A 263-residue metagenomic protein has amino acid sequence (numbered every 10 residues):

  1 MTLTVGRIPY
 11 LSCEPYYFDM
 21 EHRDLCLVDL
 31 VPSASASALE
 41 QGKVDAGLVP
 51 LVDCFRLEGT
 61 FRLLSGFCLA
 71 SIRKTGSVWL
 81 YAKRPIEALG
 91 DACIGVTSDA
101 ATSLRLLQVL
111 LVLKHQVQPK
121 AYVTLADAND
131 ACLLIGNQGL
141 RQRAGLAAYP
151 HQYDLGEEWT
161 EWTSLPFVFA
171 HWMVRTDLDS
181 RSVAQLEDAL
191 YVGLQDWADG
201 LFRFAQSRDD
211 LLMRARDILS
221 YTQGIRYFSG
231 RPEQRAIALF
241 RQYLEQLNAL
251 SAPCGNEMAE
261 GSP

Functional and structural regions predicted by a protein language model:
M1-M20, L30, T75-D130, N137-Q138 (+1 more regions): Bilobed "Venus flytrap"/periplasmic-binding protein-like clamshell domains and structurally analogous long
I8-S12, V31-S33, K43-T60, S65-F67 (+2 more regions): Beta->alpha turn/N-cap motifs
D24-S35: Short catalytic helix/loop segments, enriched in acidic residues and glycine and frequently bearing histidine
S35-A38, N129: Short, hydrophobic alpha-helical packing/hinge segments within bilobed ligand-binding/sensory domains
A38-E40, L244: Hydrophobic residues within well-ordered alpha-helices
S65-I86, E161-D177: Hydrophobic/proline-rich hinge and linker segments of small-molecule sensing/allosteric domains, predominantly
A121-F204: Pocket-lining segment of extracytoplasmic ligand-binding domains
G139, R203-P263: An extracytoplasmic/periplasmic, membrane-proximal ligand-sensing/linker region
